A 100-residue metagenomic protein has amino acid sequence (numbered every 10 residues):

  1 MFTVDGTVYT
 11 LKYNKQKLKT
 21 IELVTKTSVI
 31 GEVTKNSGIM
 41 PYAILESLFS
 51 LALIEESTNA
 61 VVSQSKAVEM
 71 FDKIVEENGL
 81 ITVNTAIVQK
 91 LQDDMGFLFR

Functional and structural regions predicted by a protein language model:
M1-V8, K19, L23, T27-S37 (+1 more regions): Charged interaction scaffolds used for protein-protein
K12-Y13: Short linear motifs in exposed loops
M40: Basic, polyanion-binding surface patches
I44-E55: Short, hydrophobic/amphipathic alpha-helical patches that form generic packing surfaces within helical domains
